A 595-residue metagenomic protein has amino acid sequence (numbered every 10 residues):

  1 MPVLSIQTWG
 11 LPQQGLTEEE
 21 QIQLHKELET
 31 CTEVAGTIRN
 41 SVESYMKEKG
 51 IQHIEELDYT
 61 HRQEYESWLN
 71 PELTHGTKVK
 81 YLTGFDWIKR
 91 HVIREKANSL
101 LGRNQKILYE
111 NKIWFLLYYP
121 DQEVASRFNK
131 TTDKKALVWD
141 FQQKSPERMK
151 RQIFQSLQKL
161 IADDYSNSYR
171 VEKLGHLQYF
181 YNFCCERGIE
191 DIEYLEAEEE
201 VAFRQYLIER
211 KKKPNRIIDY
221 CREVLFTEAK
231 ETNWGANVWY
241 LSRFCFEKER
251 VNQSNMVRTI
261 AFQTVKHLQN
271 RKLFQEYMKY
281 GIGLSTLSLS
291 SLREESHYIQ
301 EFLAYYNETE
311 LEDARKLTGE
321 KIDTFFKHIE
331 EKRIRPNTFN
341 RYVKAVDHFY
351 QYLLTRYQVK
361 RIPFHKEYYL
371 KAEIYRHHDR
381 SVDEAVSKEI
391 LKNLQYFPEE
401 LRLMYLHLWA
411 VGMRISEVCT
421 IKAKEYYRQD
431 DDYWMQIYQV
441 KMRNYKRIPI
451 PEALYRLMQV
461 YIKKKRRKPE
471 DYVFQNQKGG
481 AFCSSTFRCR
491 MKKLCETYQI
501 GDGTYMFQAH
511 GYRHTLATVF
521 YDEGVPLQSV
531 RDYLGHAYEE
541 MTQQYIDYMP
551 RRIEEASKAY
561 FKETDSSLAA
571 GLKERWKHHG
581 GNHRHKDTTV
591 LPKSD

Functional and structural regions predicted by a protein language model:
Q21-V124, L137, I153-S242, Y277-S290 (+1 more regions): N-terminal core-binding DNA-recognition domain of tyrosine recombinases/integrases
L370, R376, A385-I415, R513: Basic, Lys/Arg- and aromatic-enriched nucleic-acid-binding interface segment
I421-R456, D595: Conserved tyrosine-mediated DNA breakage-rejoining catalytic core shared by Y-recombinases
Y426-D430, Y505, V525-I546, R551 (+1 more regions): Short, polar N-cap/turn motifs at the start of nucleic acid-interacting alpha helices
Q439-R443, L534-S566: Catalytic-site neighborhood detector that most strongly recognizes the C-terminal catalytic loop/helix of tyrosine
P451-G503: Active-site/catalytic core of tyrosine-dependent DNA strand-transfer enzymes
K478, A559-D595: C-terminal secondary-structure termini that scaffold catalytic or DNA-interacting sites
C489-Q528: Short, basic (Lys/Arg/His-rich) helix/loop patches that form interaction surfaces in the mid-to-C-terminal regions
